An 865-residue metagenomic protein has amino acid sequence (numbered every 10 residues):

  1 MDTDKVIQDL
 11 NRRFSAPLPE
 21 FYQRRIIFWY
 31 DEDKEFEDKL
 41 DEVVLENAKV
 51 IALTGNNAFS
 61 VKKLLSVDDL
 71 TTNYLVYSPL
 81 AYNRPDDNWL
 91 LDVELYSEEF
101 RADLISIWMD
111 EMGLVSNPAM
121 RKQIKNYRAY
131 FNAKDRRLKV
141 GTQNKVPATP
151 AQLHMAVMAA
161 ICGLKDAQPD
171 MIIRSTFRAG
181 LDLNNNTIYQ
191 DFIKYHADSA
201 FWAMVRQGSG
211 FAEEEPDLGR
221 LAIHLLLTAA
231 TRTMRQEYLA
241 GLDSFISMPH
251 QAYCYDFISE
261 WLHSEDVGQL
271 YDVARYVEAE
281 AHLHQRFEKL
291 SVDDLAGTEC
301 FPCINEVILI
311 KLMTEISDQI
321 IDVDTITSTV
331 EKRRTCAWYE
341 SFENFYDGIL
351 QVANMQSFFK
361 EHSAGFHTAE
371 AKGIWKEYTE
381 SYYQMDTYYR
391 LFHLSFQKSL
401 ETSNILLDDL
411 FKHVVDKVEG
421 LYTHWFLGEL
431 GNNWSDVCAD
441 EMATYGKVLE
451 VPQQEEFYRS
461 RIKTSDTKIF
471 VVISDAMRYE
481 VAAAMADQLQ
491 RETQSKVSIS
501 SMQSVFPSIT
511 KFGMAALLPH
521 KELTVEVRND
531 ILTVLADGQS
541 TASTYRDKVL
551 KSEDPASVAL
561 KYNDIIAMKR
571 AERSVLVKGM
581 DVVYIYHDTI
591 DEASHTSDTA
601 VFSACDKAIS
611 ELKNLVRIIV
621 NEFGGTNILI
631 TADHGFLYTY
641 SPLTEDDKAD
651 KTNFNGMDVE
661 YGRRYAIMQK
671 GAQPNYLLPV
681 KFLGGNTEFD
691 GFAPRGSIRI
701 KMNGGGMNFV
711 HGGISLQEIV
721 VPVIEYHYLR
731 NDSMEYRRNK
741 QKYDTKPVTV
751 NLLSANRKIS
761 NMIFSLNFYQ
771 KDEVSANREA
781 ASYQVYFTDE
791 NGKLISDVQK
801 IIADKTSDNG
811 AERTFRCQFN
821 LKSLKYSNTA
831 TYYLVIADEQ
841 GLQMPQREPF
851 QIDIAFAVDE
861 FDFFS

Functional and structural regions predicted by a protein language model:
M1-K468, R478-I628, A632-S865: …; additionally, a secondary subgroup of soluble metalloenzymes is captured
V472: Beta1/beta-strand and adjacent pyrophosphate-binding region of the FAD-binding site in flavoprotein oxidoreductases
